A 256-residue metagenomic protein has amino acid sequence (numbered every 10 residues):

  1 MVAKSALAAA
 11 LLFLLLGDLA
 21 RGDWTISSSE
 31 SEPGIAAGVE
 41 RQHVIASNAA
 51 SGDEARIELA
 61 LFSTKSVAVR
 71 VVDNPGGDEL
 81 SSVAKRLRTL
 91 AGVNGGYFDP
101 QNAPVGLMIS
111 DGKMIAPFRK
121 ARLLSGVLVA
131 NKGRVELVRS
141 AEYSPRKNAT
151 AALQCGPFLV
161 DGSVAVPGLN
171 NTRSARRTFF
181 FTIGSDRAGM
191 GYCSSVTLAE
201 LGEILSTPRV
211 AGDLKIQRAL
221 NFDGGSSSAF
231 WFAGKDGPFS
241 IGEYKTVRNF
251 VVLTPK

Functional and structural regions predicted by a protein language model:
M1-A8: Bacterial N-terminal signal peptides that target proteins for export
A8-D18: Bacterial N-terminal signal peptides
D18-R119: Zymogen propeptides
A55-I57, R86-R88, Q154, A175 (+1 more regions): Extracytoplasmic
S63-K65, V129-R134, D161-G162, T182-D186 (+2 more regions): Short acidic-glycine loop/turn motifs at beta-strand connectors
A91-G95, A130, R218-F222: General beta-strand structural signal in soluble alpha/beta enzymes
F98-N171: Active-site-adjacent helix-turn-beta-strand microarchitecture at beta-sheet edges that either contains or buttresses
N102-R122, N170-S174, T178, T182-N221 (+1 more regions): Conserved, well-ordered active-site substructure
